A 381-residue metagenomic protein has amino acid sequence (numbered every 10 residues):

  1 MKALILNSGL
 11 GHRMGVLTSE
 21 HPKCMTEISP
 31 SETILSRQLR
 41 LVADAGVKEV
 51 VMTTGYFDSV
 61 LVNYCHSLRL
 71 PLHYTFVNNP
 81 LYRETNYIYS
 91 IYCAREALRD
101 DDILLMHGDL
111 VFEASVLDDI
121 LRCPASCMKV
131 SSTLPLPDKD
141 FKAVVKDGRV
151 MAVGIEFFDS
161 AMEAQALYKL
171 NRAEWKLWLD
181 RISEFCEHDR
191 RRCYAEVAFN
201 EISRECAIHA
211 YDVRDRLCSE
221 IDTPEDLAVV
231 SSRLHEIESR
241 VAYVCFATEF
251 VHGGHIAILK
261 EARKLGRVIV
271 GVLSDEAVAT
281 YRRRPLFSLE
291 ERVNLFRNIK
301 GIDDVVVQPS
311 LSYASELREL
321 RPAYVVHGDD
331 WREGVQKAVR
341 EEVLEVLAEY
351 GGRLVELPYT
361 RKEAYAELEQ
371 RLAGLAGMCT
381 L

Functional and structural regions predicted by a protein language model:
M1-A3, E163-S239: Conserved alpha/beta core of the MobA/IspD/sugar-nucleotide pyrophosphorylase nucleotidyltransferase superfamily
M1-L61: N-terminal glycine-rich phosphate-binding loop and ensuing alpha1 helix
K2, K48-V50, H73, D102 (+3 more regions): Residues at the starts of beta-strands that form the adenosine-phosphate
H21, L70-L72, C123, K146 (+3 more regions): Short, structured coil segments at secondary-structure junctions
L35, L61, D109, A143-V144 (+5 more regions): Residue-level signal for inorganic ion chemistry
V62, H66-F141: Conserved beta-loop-beta/alpha segment of the NTase-like Rossmann-fold superfamily that binds/positions NTPs
E113-D189: Conserved core of the sugar-phosphate nucleotidyltransferase
H235-L381: Nucleotidyltransferase catalytic core that binds NTPs
